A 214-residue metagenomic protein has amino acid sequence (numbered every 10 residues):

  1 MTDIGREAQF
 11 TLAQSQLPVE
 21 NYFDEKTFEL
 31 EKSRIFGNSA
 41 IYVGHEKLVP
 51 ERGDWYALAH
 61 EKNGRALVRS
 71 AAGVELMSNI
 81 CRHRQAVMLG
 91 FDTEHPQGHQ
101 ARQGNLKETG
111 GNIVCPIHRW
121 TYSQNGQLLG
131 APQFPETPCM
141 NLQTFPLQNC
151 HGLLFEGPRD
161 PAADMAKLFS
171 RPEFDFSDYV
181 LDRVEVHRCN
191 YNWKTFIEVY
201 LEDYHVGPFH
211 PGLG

Functional and structural regions predicted by a protein language model:
M1-E7, E29, P211-G214: Peripheral, non-cofactor segments flanking catalytic/redox cores
G5-V19, S177: Short, contiguous pre-domain boundary segments
N21-H60: Non-catalytic accessory segments flanking enzyme active sites
E25, K62, Y191-K194: A structural signal for well-ordered alpha-helical segments within the folded catalytic domains of diverse enzymes
F36-A40, A86, H205: Generic structural signal for secondary-structure transition and capping sites
L48-R159, A166: Rieske [2Fe-2S] iron-sulfur-binding domain
V68, S78-N79, P146-Q148, L153-G214: C-terminal catalytic domain of Rieske-type non-heme iron oxygenases
